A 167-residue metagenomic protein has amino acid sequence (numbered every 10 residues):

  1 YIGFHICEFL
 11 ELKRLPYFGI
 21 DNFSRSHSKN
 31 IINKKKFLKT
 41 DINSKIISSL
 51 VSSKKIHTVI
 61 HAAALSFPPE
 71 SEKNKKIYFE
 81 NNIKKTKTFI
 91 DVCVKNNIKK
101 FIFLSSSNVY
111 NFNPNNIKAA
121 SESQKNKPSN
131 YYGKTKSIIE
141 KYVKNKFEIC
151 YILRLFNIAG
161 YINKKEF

Functional and structural regions predicted by a protein language model:
Y1-T58: N-terminal Rossmann/SDR dinucleotide-binding element
K29-I31, P69-I77, F112-K118, K164: Conserved catalytic-core motifs of eukaryotic protein kinase domains, centered on the activation segment
N43-N81: NAD(P)H-binding glycine-rich loop region in Rossmannoid oxidoreductase-like domains and their noncatalytic homologs
H61, K87-Y131, Y151: Conserved Rossmann-fold NAD(P)-dependent oxidoreductase catalytic core, especially the SDR/UDP-sugar
A64, F79-T86, I102-S105, T135-K136: Short alpha-helix in the Rossmann-fold core of NAD(P)-dependent oxidoreductases
S66, V109-Y110, I158-G160: Conserved sequence/active-site signature of Rossmann-fold short-chain dehydrogenase/reductase
K127-Y151: Active-site Tyr-X1-5-Lys
S137, A159-F167: Glycine/proline-rich active-site loop of Rossmann-fold NAD(P)-dependent oxidoreductases
